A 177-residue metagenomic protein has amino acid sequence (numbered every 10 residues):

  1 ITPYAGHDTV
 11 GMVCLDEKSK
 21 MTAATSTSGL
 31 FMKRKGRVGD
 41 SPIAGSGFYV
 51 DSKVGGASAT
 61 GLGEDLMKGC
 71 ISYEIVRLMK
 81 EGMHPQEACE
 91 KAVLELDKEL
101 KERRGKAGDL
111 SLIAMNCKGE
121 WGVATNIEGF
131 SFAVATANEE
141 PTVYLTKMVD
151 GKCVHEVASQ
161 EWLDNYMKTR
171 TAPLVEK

Functional and structural regions predicted by a protein language model:
I1-K177: N-terminal nucleophile
